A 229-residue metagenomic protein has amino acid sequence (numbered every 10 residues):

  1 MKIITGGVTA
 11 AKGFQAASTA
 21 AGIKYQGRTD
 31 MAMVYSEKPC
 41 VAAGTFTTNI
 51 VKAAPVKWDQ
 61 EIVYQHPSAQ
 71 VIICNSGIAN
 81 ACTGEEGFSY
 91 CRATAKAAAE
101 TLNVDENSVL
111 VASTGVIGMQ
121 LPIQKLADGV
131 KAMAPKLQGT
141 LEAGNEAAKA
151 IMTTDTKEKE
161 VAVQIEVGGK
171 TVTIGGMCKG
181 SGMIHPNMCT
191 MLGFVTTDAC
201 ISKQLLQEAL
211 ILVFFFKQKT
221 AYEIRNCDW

Functional and structural regions predicted by a protein language model:
M1-V213, K217: Alpha/propeptide regions of enzymes that mature by internal proteolysis
F214-W229: Positively charged, low-complexity/disordered segments
